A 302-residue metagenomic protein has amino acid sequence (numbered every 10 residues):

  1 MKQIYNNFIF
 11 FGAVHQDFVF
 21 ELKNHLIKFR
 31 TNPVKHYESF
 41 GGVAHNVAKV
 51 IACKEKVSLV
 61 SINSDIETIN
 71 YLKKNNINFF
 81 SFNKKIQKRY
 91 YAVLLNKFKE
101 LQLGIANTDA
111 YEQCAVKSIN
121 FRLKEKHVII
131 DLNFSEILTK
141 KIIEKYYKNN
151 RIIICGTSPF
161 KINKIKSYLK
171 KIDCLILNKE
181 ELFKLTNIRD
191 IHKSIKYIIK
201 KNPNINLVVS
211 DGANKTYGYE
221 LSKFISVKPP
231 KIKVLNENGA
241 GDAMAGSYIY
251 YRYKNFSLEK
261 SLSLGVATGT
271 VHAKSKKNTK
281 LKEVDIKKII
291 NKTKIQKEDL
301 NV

Functional and structural regions predicted by a protein language model:
K2-V14, S58, K73-F82, L94-S226 (+3 more regions): Ribokinase/PfkB-type carbohydrate-kinase core domain
F8, R30-Y90, I289-I295: Substrate-binding N-lobe of the ribokinase-like
Q16-E21: Short N-terminal binding/cap micro-motifs at the start of the first secondary-structure element
N24-P33, I176-N178, V227: Short glycine/proline- and charge-enriched loop/turn segments that cap or connect secondary-structure elements
K35-G42, Q87, N163, L235 (+2 more regions): Residues at secondary-structure transition points
A44-A48, R89, T139, I195 (+1 more regions): A general structural signal for well-ordered alpha-helical segments in protein cores
H45, K49-A52, I195, Y217 (+4 more regions): Residues within alpha-helical segments
N206, P230-L300: Conserved post-catalytic alpha-helical subdomain immediately downstream of the catalytic base and nucleotide-binding
